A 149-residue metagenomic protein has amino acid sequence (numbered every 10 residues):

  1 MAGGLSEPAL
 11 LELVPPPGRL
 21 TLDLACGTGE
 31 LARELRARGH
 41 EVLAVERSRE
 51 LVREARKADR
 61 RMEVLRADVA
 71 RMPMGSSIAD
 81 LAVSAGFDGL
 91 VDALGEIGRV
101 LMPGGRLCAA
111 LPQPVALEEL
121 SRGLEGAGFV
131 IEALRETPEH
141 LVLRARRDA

Functional and structural regions predicted by a protein language model:
A2-R19: Conserved alpha-helix/loop element of class I SAM-dependent methyltransferases that forms part of the SAM/SAH-binding
L24: Conserved beta-strand/loop positions that form the S-adenosyl-L-methionine
T28-R71: Class I SAM-dependent methyltransferase SAM/SAH-binding core
A70-A82: A short acidic, Gly/Pro-enriched loop at the edge of an enzyme's catalytic core that lines a small-molecule cofactor
D80-D92: A short SAM/SAH-binding and catalytic strip from SAM-dependent methyltransferases
D92-P103: A short glycine-rich, Lys/Arg-flanked "PGG" loop and its adjoining helix->strand segment in the class I
G105-P112: Conserved beta-strand signature within the Rossmann-like core of class I S-adenosyl-L-methionine
E136-A149: Core SAM-dependent methyltransferase catalytic element
